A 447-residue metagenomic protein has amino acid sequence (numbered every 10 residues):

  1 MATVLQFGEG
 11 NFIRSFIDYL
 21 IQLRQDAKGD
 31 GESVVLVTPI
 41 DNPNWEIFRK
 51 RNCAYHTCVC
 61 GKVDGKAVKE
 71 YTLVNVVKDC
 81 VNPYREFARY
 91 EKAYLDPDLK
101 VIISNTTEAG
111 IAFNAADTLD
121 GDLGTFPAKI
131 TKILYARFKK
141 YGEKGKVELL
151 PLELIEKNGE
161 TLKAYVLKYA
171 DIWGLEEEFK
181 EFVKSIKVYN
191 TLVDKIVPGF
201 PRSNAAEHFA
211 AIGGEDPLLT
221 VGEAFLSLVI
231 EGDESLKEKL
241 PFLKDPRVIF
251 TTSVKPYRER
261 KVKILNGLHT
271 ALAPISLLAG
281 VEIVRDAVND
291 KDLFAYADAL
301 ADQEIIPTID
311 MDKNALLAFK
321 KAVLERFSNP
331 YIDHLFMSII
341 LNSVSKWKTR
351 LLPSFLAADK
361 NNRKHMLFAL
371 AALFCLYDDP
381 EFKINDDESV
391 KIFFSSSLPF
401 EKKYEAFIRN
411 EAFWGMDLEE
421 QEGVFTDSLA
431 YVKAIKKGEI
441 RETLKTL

Functional and structural regions predicted by a protein language model:
M1-L447: Substrate/ligand-engaging "lid" and interaction regions
